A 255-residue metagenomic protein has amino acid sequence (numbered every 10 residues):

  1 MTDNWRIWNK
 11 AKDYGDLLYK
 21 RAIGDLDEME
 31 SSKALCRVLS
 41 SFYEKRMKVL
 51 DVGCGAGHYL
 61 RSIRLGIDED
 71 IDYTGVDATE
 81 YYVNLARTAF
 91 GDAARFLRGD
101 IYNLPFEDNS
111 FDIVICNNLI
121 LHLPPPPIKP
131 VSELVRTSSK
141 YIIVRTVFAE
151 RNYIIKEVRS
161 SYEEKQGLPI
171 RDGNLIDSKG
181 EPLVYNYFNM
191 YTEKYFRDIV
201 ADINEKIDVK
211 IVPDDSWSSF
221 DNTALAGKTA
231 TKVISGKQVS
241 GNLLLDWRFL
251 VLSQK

Functional and structural regions predicted by a protein language model:
M1-Y43: Conserved class I S-adenosyl-L-methionine
G53-G55: Class I SAM-dependent methyltransferase "Motif I" SAM/SAH-binding loop
G57-Y102: Class I SAM-dependent methyltransferase SAM/SAH-binding core
I115: A conserved beta-strand element that flanks and buttresses the S-adenosyl-L-methionine
L123-E133: A short, conserved alpha-helix within the catalytic core of class I
I143-D172: Conserved class I S-adenosyl-L-methionine
Y185-N204: Short alpha-helix
D198, D208-K255: A C-terminal cap/extension of S-adenosyl-L-methionine-dependent methyltransferases that defines the acceptor-substrate
